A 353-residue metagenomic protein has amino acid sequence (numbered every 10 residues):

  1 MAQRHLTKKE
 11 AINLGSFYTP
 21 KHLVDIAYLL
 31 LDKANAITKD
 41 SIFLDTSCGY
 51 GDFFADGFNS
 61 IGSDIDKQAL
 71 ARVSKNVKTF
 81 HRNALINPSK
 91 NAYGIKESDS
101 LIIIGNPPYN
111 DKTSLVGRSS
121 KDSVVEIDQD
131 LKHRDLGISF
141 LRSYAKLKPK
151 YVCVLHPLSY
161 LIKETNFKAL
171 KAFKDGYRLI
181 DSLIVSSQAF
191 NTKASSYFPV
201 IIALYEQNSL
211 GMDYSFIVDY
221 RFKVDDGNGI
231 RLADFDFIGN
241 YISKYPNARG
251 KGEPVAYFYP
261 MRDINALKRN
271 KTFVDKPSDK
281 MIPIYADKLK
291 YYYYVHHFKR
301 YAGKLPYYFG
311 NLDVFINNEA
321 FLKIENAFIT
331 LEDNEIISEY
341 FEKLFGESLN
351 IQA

Functional and structural regions predicted by a protein language model:
M1-S74, K78, N83, P88 (+1 more regions): Class I S-adenosyl-L-methionine
F53-F54, D111-S114, Y160-T165, M212: Short catalytic/ligand-binding loop motif for oxyanion handling, primarily in non-cytosolic enzymes, centered on
N83, I103-N110: Amphipathic alpha-helical repeat scaffolds
L85-L101: Short amphipathic alpha-helix with an adjacent loop that forms part of the alpha/beta core around
N110-H133: Mobile active-site "lid"/loop adjacent to the S-adenosyl-L-methionine
K132-A189, A203: Conserved Class I SAM-dependent methyltransferase catalytic core
S196-P254: Flexible, glycine-/basic-rich loop-and-beta segments that form/coincide with the SAM-dependent methyltransferase
G252-A353: C-terminal target-recognition/interaction regions appended to catalytic cores
